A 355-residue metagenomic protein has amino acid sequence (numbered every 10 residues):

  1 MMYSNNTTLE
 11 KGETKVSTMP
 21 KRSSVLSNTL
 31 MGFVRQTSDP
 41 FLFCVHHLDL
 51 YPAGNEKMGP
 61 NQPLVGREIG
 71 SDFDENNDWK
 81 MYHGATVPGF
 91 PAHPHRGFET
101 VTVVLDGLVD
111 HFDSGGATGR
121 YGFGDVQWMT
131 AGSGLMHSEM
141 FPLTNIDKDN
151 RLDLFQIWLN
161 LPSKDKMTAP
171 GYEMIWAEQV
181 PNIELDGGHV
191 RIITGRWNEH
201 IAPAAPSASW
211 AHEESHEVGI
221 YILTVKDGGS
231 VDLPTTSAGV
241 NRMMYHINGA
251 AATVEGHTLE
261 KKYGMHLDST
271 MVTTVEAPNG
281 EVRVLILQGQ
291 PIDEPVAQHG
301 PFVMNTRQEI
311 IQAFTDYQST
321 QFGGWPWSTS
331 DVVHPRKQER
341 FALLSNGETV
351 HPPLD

Functional and structural regions predicted by a protein language model:
M1-D355: Jelly-roll (double-stranded beta-helix
